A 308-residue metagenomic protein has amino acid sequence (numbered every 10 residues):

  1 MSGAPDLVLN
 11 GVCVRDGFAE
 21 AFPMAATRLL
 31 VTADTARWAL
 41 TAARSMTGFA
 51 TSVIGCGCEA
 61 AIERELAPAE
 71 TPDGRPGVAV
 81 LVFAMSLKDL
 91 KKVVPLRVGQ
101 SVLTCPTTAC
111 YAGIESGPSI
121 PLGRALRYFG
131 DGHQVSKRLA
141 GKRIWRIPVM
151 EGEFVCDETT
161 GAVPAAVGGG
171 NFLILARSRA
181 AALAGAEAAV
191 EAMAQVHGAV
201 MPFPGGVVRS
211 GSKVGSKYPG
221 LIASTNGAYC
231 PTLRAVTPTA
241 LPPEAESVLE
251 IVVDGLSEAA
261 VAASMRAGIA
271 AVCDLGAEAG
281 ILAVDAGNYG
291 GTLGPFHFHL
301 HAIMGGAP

Functional and structural regions predicted by a protein language model:
G3, L7-D16, E20, R28-A61 (+7 more regions): Conserved mixed alpha/beta catalytic, RNA-binding, or beta-rich assembly cores of soluble enzyme, regulatory
F22, P68-P76, P243-A245: Short, ordered beta-strand-loop transition motifs
V53-P68, R75-L81: Conserved small-residue
A84: Conserved, single-site charged/polar hotspot
C273-A277, L282-Y289, I303, A307: C-terminal structured domains
